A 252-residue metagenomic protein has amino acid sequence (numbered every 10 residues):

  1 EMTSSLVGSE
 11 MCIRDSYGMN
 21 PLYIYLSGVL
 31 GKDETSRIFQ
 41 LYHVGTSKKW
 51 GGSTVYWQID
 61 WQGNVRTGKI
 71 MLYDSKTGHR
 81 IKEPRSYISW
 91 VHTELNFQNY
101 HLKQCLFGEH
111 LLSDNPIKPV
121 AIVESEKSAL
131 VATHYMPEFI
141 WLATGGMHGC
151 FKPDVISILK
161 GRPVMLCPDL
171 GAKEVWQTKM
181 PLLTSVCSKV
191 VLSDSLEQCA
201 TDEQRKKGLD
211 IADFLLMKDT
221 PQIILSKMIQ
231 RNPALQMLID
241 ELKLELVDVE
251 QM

Functional and structural regions predicted by a protein language model:
E1-G8, I13: Single conserved hydrophobic/aromatic residue that forms the stacking wall/gate of nucleotide- or nucleobase-binding
E10, R14-E34: Short, compositionally biased leader-like segments
Y23, V44, A129: Generic structural marker for isolated residues within well-ordered, non-membrane alpha-helices of soluble domains
S27-G52: Short, basic/aromatic recognition patches
F39-H43, V55-I59, R66-I70, D74 (+5 more regions): Catalytic cores of transferase enzymes with a strong primary signal for eukaryotic protein kinases
K49, V55-R162: Phosphate-handling DNA/RNA-contact segment within nucleic-acid enzymes
G78, I117-V120, S128-M252: TOPRIM fold recognition
